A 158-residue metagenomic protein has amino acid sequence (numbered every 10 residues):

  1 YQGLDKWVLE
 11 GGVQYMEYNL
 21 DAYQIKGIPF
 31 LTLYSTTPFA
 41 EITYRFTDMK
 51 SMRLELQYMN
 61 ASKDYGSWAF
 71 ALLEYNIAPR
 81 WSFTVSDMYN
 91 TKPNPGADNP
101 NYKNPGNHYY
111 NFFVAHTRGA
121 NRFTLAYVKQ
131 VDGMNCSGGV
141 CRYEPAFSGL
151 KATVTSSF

Functional and structural regions predicted by a protein language model:
Y1-F158: Exposed, low-structure sequence patches enriched in small/polar residues
